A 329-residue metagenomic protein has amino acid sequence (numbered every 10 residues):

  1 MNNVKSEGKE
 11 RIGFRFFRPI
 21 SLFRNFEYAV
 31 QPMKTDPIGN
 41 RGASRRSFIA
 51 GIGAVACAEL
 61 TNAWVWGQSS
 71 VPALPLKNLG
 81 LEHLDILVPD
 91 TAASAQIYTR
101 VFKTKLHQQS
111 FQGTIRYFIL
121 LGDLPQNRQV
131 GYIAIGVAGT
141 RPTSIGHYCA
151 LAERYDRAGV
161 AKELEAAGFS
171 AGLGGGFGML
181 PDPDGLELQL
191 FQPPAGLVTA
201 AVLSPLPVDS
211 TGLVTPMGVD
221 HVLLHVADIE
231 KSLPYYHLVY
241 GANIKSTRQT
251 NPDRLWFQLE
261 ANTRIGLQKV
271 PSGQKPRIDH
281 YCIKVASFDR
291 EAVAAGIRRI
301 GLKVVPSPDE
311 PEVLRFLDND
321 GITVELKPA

Functional and structural regions predicted by a protein language model:
G8-A43: N-terminal secretory signal peptides
K34-L74, A161-M217, H221-L224, K245-Q249 (+2 more regions): Vicinal oxygen chelate
G39-R41, C57, P75-N78, D85-G131 (+3 more regions): Core segments of cupin and vicinal oxygen chelate
V71, K105-S144, R154, E187-A195 (+3 more regions): Conserved short beta-strand elements that form part of the metal-binding/catalytic scaffold of enzyme active sites
L79-P89, Y117-L120, A138-E163, G176-P181 (+5 more regions): Vicinal oxygen chelate
Q96, R100, A158, K162-A166 (+3 more regions): Replace "anionic and nucleotidyl ligands
